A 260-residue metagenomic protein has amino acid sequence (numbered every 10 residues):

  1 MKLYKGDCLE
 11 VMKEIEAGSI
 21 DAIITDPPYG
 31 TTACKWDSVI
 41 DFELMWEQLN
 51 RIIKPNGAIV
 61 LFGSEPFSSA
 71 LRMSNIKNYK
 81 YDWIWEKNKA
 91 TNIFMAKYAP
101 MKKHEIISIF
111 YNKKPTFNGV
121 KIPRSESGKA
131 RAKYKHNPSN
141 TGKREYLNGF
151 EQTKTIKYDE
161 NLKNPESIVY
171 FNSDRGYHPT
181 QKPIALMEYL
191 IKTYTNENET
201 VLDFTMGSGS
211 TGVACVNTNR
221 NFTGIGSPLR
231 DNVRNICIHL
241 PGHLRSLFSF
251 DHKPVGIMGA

Functional and structural regions predicted by a protein language model:
K2-C8: Conserved SAM-binding strand-loop segment of SAM-dependent methyltransferases
C8, I15-S64, T218: SAM-dependent methyltransferase catalytic-core segment centered on the flexible catalytic loop and adjoining short
E10, P66-F67, R230: Short alpha-helical
V11, L44-M45, L186-Y189: Well-ordered alpha-helical segments embedded in enzymatic catalytic cores
I15-A17, D21-I24, C34, S74-P241 (+2 more regions): Class I S-adenosyl-L-methionine
V39-N92, E105, I109-F110: Conserved Class I SAM-dependent methyltransferase catalytic core
K253-G259: Short, intrinsically disordered C-terminal tails of secreted or membrane-associated proteins
